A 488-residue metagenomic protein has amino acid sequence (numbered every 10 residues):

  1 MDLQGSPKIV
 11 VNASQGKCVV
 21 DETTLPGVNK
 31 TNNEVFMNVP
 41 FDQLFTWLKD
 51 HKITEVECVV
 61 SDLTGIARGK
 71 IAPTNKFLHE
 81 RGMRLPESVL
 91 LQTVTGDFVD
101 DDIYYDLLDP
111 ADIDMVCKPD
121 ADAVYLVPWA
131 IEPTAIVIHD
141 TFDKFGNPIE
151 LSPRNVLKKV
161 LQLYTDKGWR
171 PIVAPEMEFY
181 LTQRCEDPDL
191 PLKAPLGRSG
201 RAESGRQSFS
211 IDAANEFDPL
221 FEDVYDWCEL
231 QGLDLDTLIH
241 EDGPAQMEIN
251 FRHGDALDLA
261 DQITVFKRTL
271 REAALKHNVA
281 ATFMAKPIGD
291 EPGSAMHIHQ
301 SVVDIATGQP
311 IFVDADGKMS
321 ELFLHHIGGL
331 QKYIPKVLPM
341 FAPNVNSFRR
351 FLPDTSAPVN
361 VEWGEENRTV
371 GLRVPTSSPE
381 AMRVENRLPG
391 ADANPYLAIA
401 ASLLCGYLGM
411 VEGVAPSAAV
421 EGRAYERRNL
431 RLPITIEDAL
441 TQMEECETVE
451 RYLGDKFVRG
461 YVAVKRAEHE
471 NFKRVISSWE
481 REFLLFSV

Functional and structural regions predicted by a protein language model:
I9-N12, G16-L235, L259, R428-V488: ATP/Mg2+-dependent ligation/transfer catalytic cores
C18-V20, L25-T31, E272-A273, V279-A280 (+1 more regions): Catalytic-core signal marking the mid-to-C-terminal active-site face
L126-P133, P171-I172, L238-D242, E291 (+2 more regions): Short glycine/proline-enriched loop/turn "hinge" motifs that connect secondary-structure elements and lie
V137-D143, M247-H253, Q300, N386: Short, hydrophobic beta-strand segments
I172-Y180, L196-I211, Q231-N250, A281-H299 (+1 more regions): Core alpha/beta catalytic barrel or barrel-like domain that forms the active/cofactor pocket in diverse metabolic
L190-S199, M296-D304, V361-W363, V370-T376: Short beta-strand elements
S208, D212-F217, F221-L235, I249-A256 (+2 more regions): Accessory "access/gating" subregions that flank catalytic or transport cores
H253-V265, I288-G289: Active-site neighborhood of thiol-dependent amide/isopeptide-bond enzymes
